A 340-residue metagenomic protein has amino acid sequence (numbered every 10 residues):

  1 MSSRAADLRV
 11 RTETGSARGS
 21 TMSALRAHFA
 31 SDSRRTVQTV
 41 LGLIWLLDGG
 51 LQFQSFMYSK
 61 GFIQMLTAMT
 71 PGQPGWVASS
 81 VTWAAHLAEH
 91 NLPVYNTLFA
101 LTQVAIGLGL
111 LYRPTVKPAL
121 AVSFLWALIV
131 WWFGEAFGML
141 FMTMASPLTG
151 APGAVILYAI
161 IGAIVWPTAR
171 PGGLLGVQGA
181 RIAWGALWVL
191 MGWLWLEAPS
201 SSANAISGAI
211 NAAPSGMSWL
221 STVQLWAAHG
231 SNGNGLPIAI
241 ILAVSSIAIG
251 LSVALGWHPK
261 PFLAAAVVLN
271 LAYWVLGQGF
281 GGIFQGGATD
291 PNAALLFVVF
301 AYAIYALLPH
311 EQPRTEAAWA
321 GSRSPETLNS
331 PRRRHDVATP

Functional and structural regions predicted by a protein language model:
S2-A105, Y112-P340: Extended, low-polarity transmembrane helix blocks
